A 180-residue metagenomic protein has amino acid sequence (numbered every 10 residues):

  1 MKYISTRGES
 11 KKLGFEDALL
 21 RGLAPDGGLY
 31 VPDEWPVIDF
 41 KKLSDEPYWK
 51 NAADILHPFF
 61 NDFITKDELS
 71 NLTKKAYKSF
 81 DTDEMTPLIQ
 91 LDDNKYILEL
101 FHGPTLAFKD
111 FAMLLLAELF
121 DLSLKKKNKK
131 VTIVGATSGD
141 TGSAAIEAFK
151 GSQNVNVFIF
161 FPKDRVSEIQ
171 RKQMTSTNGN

Functional and structural regions predicted by a protein language model:
M1-N180: PLP-dependent amino-acid enzyme catalytic core
